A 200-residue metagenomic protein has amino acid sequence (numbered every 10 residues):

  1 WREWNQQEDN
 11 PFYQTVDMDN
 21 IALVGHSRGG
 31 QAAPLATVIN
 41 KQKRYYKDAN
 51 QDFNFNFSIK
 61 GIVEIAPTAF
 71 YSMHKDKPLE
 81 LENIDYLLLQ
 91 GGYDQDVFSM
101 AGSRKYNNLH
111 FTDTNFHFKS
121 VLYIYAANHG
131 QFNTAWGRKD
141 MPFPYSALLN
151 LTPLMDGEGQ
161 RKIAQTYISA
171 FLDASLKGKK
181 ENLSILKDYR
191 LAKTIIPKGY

Functional and structural regions predicted by a protein language model:
W1-Q31: Gly/Ser-rich "nucleophile elbow"/oxyanion-hole loop immediately N-terminal to the catalytic nucleophile in hydrolases
R2, G30-R44: Short glycine-enriched nucleophile-adjacent loop and the immediately C-terminal alpha-helix near the catalytic center
N10, K43-N54: Intrinsically disordered, low-complexity Ser/Thr- and acidic-rich flexible linkers and loops, especially at boundaries
I21, V121, L172: Divalent metal-coordination and catalytic microenvironments
G29-A32, F55, A164, I168: Stable alpha-helical elements in mature extracytoplasmic
Q31-A32, S72-M73, V97, G130-N133 (+1 more regions): Short, solvent-exposed loop/turn elements at domain surfaces
A49-H129: The feature captures the conserved acid-bearing segment of alpha/beta-hydrolase catalytic domains
A126-H129, A135-Y200: Alpha/beta-hydrolase-fold serine-hydrolase catalytic core, especially in secreted/extracellular enzymes
